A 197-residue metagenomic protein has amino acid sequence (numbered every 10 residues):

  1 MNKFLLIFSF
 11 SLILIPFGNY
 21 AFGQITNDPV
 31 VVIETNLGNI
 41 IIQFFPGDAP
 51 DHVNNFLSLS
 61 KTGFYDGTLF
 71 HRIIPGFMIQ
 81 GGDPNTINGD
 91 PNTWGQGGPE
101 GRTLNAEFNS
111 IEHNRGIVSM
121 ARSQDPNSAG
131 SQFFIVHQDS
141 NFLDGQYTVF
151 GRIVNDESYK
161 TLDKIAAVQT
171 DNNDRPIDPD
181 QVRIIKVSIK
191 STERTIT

Functional and structural regions predicted by a protein language model:
M1-F4: Positively charged n-region of N-terminal signal peptides that target proteins for export
I7-P16: Bacterial N-terminal signal peptides
G18-T197: Cyclophilin-like peptidyl-prolyl cis-trans isomerases
